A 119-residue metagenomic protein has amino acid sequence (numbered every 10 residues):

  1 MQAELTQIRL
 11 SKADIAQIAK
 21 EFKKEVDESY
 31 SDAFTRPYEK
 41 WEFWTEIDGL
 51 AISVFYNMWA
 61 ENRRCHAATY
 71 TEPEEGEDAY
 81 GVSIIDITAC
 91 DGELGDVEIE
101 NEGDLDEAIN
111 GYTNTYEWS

Functional and structural regions predicted by a protein language model:
Q2-Y38, E42, C65-S119: Acidic, low-complexity intrinsically disordered segments
I47-A51, Y56-N62, D91: Beta-strand elements of well-folded, non-transmembrane domains
